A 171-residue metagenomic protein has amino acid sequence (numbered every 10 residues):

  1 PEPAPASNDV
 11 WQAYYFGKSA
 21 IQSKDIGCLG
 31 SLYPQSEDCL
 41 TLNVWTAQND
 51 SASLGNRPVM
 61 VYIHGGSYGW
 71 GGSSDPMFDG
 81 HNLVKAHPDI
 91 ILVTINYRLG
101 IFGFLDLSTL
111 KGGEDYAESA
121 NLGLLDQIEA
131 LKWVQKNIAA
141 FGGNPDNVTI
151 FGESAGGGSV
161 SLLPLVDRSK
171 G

Functional and structural regions predicted by a protein language model:
P1-L124: Non-catalytic accessory segments of hydrolases
S51-N56, S108-L125, E129-F151, S169: Gly/Ser-rich "nucleophile elbow"/oxyanion-hole loop immediately N-terminal to the catalytic nucleophile in hydrolases
P76-G80, L124-Q127, L131, G157-V160: Amphipathic alpha-helical segments in well-structured domains
K85, K136, L165-V166: Short, well-ordered alpha-helices that flank and scaffold nucleotide-derived cofactor binding pockets
I91, K170-G171: A conserved short beta-strand
N96, F151, V166: Alpha/beta-hydrolase-fold catalytic nucleophile elbow
G152-G156: Gly/Ala-rich beta-loop-alpha elbow adjacent to hydrolase catalytic centers
G157-S169: Short glycine-enriched nucleophile-adjacent loop and the immediately C-terminal alpha-helix near the catalytic center
